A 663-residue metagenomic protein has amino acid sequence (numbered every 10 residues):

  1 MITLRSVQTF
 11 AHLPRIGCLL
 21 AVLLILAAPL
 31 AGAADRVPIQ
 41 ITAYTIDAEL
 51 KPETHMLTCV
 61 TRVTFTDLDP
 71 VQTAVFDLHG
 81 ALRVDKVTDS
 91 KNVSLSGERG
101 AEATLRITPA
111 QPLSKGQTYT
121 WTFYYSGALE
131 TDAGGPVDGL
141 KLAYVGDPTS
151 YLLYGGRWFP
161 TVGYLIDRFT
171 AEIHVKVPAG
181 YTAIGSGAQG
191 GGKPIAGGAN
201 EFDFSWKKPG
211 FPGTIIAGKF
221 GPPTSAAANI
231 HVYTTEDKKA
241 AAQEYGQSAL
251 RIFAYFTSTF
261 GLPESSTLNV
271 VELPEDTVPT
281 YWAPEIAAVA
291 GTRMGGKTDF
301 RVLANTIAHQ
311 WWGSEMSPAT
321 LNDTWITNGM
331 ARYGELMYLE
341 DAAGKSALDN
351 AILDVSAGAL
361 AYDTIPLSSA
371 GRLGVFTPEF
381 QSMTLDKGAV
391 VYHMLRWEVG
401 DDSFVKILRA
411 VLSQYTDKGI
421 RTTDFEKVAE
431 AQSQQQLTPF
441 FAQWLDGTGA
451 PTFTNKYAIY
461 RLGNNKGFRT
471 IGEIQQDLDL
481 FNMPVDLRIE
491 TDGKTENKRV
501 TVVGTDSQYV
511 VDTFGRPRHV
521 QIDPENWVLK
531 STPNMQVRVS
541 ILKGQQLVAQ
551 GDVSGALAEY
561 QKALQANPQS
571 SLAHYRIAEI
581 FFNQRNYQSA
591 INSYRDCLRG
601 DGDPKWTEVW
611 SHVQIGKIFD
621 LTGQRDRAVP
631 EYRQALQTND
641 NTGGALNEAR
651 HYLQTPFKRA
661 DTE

Functional and structural regions predicted by a protein language model:
I25, A31-T58, T66, D85 (+6 more regions): N-terminal, polar/Ser/Thr-rich
C59, V162-A304, Y333-L336, R518: Hydrophobic helix-coil surface modules that form long, contiguous segments used for peptide/substrate interaction
D69, G374, Q381-G472: Amphipathic alpha-helical substructures
A81-K141, G504-R516: A surface-exposed beta-strand-loop module
V84-T88, L437-T438, T448-I522: Beta-strand-rich binding/interaction modules
K115, Y124-E172, A226, L529-A549 (+1 more regions): Glycine/proline-rich low-complexity spacer/linker segments in large multi-domain proteins
K207, N328-V399, Y415-T416, I420: Acidic/His/Gly-enriched intrinsically disordered linker/tail segments that often contain short helix/coil "MoRF-like"
A287-N350, L408: Zinc-dependent metallopeptidase catalytic helix centered on the HExxH motif and its immediate flanking segment
